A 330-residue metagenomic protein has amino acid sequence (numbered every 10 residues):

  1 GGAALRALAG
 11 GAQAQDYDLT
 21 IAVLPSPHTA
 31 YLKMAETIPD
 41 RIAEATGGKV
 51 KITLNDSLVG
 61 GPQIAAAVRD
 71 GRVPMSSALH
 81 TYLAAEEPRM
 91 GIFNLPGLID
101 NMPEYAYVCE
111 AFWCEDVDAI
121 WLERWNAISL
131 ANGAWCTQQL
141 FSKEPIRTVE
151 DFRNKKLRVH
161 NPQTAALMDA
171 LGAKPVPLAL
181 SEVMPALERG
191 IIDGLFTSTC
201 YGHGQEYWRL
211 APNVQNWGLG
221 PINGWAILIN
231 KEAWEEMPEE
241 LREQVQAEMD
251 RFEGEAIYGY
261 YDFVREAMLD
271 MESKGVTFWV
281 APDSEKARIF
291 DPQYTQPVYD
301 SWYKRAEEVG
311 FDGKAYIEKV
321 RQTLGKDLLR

Functional and structural regions predicted by a protein language model:
G1-G2: N-terminal export leaders
R6-A14: Sec/Tat signal peptide C-region and signal peptidase I cleavage site
Q15-Y105, W113, A119-R330: N-terminal secretory/targeting leader peptides
